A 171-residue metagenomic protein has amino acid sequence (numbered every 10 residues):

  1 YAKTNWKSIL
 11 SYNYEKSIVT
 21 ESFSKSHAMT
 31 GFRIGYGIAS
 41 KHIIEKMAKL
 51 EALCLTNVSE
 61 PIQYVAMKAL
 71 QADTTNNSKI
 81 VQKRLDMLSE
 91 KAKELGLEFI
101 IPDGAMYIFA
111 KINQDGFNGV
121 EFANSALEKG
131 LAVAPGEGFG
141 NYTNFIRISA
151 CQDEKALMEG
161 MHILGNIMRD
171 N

Functional and structural regions predicted by a protein language model:
Y1-N171: PLP-dependent class I/II
